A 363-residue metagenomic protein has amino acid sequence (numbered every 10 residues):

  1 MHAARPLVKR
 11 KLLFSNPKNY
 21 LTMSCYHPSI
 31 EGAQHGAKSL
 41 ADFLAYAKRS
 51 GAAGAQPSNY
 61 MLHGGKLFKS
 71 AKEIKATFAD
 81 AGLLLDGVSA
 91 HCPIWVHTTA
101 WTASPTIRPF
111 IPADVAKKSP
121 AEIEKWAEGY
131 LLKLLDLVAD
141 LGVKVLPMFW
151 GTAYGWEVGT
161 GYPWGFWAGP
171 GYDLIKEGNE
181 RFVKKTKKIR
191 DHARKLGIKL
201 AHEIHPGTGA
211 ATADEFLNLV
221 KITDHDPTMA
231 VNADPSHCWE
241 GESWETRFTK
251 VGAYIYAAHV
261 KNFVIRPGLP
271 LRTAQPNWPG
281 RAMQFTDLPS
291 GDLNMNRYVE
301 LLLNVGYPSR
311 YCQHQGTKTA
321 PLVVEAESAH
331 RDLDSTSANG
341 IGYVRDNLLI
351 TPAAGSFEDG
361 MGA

Functional and structural regions predicted by a protein language model:
H2-V145, T152, A168-N179, K184-K187 (+4 more regions): N-terminal pre-domain/capping segments
A4-G51, A79, K187, D191 (+2 more regions): Histidine-acidic metal/acid-base catalytic patches
G36, H97-I111, W156-G165, P267-P279: Short, flexible, mixed-charge acidic loops at enzyme active sites
A55-Q56, D86-V88, L146-P147, L200 (+3 more regions): Hydrophobic residues within beta-strands of alpha/beta enzymes
T102-A103, F149-W167, G207-T212, F216: Active-site-proximal loop/short-helix segments that contain or immediately flank catalytic acid/base residue(s)
F149, A201-E203, N232, E325: Solvent-exposed beta-strand sheet faces enriched in polar/charged residues
Y154-L174, G197-H205, E327: Active-site-proximal beta-alpha loop/turn segments in soluble metabolic enzymes
